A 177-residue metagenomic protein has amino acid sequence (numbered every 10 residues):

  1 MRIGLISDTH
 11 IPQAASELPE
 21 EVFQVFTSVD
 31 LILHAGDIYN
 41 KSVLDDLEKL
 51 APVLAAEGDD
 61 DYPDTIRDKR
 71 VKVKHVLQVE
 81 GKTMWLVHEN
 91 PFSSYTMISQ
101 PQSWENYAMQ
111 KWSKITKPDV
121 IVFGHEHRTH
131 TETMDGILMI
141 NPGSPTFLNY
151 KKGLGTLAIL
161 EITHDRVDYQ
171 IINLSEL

Functional and structural regions predicted by a protein language model:
M1-A51, R67-V73, G153-G155: N-terminal active-site segment of His-dependent metallophosphoesterases
R2, V73-H75, T83-W85, L138 (+1 more regions): Short beta-strand micro-motifs in enzyme catalytic cores
L5-S7, L31-D37, L54-D59, L86-H88 (+2 more regions): Active-site neighborhood of phospho(di)ester-bond hydrolases with catalytic His/Asp-centered motifs
H10-A14, I38-V43, D60-T65, F92-T96 (+2 more regions): Active-site environment of divalent metal-dependent phosphoester hydrolases
Q13, I66-V71, H75-K117, L148-K151: Active-site-proximal segments of metal-dependent phosphoesterases and phosphodiesterases across multiple
D46-R70, L138, D168-Q170: Zn-dependent metallo-beta-lactamase
L54, I98-Q170: Conserved beta-sheet core of the metallophosphoesterase superfamily
Y169-L177: Short, solvent-exposed aromatic-acidic interface loops
